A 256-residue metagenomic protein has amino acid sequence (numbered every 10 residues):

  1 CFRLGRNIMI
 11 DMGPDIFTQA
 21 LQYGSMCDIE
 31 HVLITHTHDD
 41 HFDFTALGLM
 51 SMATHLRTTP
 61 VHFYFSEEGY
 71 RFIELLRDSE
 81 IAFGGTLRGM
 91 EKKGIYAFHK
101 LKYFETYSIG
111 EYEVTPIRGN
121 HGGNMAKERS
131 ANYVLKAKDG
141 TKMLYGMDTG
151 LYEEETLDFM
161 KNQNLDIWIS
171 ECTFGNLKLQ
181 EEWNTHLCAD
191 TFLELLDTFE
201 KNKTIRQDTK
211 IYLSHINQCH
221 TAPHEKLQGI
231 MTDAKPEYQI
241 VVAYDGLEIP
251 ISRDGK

Functional and structural regions predicted by a protein language model:
C1-Y23, F98-T156, L247-K256: Core dinuclear metal-dependent hydrolase active-site scaffold
N7, M12-Y64, L165-D166: Active-site metal-binding motif and surrounding structural segment of the metallo-beta-lactamase
M9-G13, I29-D40, Y64-E67, L144-T149 (+3 more regions): Active-site neighborhood of phospho(di)ester-bond hydrolases with catalytic His/Asp-centered motifs
F17-Q19, T45-S51, I73-I81, D190-E200: Short, well-ordered amphipathic alpha-helices
G24, M50-T59, S79-E91, A137-K138 (+1 more regions): Alpha-helix termini
I29-E30, T59-H62, E91-Y96, Q207-Y212: Residue-level recognition of the N-termini of beta-strands and the immediately preceding loop/turn
P60, S66-S130, K138, I240-A243: Metallo-beta-lactamase
G150-L247: Cap/insert and terminal regions of metallo-dependent hydrolase folds
